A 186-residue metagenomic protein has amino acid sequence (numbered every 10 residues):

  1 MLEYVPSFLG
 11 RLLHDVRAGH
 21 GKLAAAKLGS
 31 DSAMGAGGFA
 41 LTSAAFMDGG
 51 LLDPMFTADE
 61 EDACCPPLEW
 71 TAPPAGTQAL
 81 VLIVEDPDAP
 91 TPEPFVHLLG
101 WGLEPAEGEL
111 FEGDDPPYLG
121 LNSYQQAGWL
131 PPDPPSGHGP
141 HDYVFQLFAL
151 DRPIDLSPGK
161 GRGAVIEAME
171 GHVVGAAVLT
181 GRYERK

Functional and structural regions predicted by a protein language model:
M1-K186: N-terminus-centered regions that define maturation/targeting leaders and the start of the first functional domain
